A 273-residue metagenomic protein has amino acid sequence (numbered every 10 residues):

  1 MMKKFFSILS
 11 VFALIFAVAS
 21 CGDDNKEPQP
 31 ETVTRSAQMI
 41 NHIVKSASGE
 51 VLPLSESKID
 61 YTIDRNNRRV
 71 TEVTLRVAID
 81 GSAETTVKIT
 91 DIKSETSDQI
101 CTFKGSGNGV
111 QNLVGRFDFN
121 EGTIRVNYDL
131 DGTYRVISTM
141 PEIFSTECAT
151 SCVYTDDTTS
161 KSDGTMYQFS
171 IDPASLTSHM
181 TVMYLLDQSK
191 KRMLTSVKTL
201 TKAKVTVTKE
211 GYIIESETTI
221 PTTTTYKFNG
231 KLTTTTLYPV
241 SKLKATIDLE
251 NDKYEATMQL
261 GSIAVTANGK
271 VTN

Functional and structural regions predicted by a protein language model:
M2-S10, L14-I40, D131-C148, T155 (+2 more regions): Bacterial Sec-dependent N-terminal signal peptides
P30-Q38, R68-V73, E95-K104, T123 (+4 more regions): Short, hydrophobic/aromatic-rich segments at coil-to-beta transitions
S36-A47, T74-A78, S106-G109, D131 (+4 more regions): Generic short beta-strand segments
E50-D60, K88, G109-L113, R135 (+4 more regions): Amphipathic hydrophobic-ligand
P53-K88, S162-K198: N-terminal glycine/threonine-rich, aromatic-flanked beta-hairpin/loop signature
K58-R65, K88-S94, V114-F119, P141 (+5 more regions): Extended lipid/amphipathic-ligand handling interfaces
R76-D118, S189-S241: Contiguous, well-ordered beta-strand patches that form the walls/edges of small beta-barrel/beta-sandwich domains
T123-T133, I247-A264: Short, exposed beta-strand-loop hairpins at the edges of beta-sheets in extracellular/periplasmic proteins
